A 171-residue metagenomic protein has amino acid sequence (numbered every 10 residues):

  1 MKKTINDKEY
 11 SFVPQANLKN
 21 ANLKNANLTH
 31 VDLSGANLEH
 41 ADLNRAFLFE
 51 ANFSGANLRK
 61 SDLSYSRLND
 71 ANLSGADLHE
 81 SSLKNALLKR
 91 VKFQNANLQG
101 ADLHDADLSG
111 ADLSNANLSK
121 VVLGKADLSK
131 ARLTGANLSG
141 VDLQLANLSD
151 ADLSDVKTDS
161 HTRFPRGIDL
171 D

Functional and structural regions predicted by a protein language model:
M1-D171: Tandem repeat scaffolds
